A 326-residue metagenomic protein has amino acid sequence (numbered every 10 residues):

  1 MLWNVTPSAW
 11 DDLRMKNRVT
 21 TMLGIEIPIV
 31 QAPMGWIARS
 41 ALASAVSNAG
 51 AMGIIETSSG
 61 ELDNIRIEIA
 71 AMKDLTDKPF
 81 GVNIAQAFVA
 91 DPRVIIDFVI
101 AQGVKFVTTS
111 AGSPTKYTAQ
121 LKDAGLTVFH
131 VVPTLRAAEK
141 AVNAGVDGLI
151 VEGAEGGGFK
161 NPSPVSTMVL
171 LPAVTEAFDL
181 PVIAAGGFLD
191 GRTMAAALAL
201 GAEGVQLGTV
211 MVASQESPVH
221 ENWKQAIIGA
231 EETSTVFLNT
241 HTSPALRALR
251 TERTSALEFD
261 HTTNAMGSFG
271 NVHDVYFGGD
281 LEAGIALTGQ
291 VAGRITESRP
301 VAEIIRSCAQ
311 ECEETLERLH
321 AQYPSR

Functional and structural regions predicted by a protein language model:
V5-A177, P181: Active-site entrance/lid segments in N-terminal catalytic domains of soluble metabolic enzymes
N161-I183, L189-R326: Conserved active-site-proximal phosphate/metal-binding subdomains
